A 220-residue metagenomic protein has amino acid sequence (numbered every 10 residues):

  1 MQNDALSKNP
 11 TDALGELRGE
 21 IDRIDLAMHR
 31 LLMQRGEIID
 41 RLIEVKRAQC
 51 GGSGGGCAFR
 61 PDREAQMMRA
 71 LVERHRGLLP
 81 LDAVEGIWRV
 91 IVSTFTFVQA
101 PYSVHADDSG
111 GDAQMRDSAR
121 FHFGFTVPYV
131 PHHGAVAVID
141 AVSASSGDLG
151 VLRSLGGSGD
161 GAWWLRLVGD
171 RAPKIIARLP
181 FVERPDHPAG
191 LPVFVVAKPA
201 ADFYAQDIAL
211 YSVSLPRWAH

Functional and structural regions predicted by a protein language model:
Q2-H220: Domain-level signature for soluble enzymes in the chorismate/prephenate branch of the shikimate pathway
